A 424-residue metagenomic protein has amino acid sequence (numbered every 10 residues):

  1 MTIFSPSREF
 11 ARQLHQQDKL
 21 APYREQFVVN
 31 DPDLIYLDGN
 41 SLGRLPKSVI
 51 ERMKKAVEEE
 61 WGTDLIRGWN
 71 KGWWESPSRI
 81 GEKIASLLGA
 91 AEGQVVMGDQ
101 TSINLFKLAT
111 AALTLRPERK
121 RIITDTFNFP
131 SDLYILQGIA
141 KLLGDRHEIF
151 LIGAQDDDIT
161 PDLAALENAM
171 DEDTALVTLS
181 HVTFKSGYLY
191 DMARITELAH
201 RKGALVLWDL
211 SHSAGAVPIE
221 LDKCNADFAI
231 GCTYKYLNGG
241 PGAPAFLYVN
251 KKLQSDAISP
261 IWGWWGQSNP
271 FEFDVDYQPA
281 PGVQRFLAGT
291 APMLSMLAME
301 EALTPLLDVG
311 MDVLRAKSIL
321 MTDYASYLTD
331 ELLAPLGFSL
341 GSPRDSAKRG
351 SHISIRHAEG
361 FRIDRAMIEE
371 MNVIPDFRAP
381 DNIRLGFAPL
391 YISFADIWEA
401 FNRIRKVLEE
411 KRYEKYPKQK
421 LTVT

Functional and structural regions predicted by a protein language model:
M1-T424: Pyridoxal 5′-phosphate
